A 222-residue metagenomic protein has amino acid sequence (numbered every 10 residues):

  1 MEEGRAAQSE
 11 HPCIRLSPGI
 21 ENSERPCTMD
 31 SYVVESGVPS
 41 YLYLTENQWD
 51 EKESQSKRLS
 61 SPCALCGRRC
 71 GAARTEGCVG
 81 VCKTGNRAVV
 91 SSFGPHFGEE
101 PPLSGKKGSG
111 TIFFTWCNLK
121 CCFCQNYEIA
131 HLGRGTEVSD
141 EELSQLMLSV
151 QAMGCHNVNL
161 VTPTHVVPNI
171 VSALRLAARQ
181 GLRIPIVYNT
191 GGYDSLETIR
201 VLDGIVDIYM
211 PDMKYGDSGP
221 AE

Functional and structural regions predicted by a protein language model:
E2, C13-L16, E24-S109, L119: Flexible, acidic/Gly-rich N-terminal and inter-domain linker regions that tether and position cofactor-handling modules
Q8-H11: Low-complexity, intrinsically disordered or signal/transmembrane-proximal segments
I20: Active-site anion-handling motifs in enzyme catalytic cores
C82-I208, D217-S218: Conserved Radical SAM active-site core
K214: Cell-envelope and extracellular/periplasmic
E222: Anionic-ligand binding region
